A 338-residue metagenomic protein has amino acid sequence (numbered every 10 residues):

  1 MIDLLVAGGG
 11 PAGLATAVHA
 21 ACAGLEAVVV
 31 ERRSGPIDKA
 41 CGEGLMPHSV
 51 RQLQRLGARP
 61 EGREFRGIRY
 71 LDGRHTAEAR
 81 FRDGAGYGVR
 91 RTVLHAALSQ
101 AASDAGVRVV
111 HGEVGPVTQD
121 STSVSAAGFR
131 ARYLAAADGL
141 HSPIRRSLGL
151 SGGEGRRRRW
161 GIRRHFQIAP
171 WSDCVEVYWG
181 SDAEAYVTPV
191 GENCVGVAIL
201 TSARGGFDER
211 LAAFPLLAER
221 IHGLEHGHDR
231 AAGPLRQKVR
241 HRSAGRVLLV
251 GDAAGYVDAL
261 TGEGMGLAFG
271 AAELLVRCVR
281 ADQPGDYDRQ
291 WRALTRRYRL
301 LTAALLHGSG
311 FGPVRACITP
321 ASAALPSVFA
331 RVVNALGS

Functional and structural regions predicted by a protein language model:
L5-G9, A21-C41: Glycine-rich FAD pyrophosphate-binding loop
A7, A136-A137, L249: Redox-cofactor binding/interface segments in oxidoreductases and associated redox assembly factors
G13-L14: N-terminal Rossmann-fold NAD(P) dinucleotide-binding loop
D38-R69: N-terminal FAD cofactor-binding segment of flavoenzymes
R51, G62-S147, E154-R159: Conserved N-terminal helical subregion
L134-L217: Conserved FAD-binding catalytic core of PHBH/FMO-like flavoproteins
A203-V276: FAD/FMN-dependent oxidoreductases across multiple families
R277-S338: C-terminal helical "tail/cap" subdomain of flavin- and related membrane-associated enzymes
